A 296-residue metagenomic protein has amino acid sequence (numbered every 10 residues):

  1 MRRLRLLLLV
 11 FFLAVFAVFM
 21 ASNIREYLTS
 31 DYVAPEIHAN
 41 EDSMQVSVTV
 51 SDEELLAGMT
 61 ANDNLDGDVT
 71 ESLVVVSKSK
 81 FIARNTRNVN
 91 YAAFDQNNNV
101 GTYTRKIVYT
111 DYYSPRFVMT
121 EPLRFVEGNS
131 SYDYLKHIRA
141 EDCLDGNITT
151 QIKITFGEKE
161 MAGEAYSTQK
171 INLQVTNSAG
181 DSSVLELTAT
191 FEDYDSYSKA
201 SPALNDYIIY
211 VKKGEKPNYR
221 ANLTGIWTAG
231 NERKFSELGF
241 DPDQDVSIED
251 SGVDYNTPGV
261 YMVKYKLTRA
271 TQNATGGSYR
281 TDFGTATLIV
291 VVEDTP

Functional and structural regions predicted by a protein language model:
M1-H38: Gram-positive cell-envelope targeting signals
R2-L13, N64-R105, Y109, D145-F191 (+1 more regions): Serine/threonine-rich, repeat-prone extracellular segments and beta-strand-based repeat modules of secreted/surface
R2-R3, S22-E26, E53-A57, S72-L73 (+3 more regions): Generic detector of short, locally flexible boundary/turn motifs and exposed helical patches
R25-D66, Y113-N147, Y197-E237: Solvent-exposed, low-complexity, repeat-rich "mucin-like" stalks and linkers
D195-Y197, T295-P296: Low-complexity, Pro/Thr/Ser/Gly/Ala-rich linker/spacer regions in secreted, extracellular modular proteins
